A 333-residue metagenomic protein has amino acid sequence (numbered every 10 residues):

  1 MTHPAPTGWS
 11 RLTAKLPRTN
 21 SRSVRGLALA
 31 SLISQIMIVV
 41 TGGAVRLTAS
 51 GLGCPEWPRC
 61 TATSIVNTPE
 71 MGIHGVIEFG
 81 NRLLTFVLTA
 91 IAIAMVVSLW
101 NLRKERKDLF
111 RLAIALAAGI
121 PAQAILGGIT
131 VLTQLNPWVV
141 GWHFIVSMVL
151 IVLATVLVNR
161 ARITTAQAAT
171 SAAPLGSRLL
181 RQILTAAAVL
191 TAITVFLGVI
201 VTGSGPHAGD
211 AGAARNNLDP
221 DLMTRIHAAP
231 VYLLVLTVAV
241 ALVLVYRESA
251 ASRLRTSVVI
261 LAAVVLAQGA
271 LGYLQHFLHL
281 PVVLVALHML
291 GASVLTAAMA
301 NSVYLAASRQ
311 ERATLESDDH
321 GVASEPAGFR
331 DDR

Functional and structural regions predicted by a protein language model:
T2-R333: Polytopic transmembrane helical bundles with strong interfacial aromatic enrichment
